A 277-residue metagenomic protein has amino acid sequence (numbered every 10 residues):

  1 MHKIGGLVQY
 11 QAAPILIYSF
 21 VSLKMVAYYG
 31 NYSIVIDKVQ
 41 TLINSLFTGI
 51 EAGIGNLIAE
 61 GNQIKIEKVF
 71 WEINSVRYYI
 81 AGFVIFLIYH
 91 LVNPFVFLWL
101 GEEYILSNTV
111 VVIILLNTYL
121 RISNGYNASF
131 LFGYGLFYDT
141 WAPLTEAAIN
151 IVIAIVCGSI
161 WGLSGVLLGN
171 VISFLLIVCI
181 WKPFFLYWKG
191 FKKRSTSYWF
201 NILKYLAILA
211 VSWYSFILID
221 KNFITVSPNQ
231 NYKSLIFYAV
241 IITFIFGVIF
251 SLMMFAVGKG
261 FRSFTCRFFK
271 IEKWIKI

Functional and structural regions predicted by a protein language model:
I15-D37, K65, E103-T109, L235-Y238: Interfacial/gating helices of multi-pass transporter permease domains
G30, N62-L91, N108-V111, W199 (+1 more regions): Interfacial transmembrane-helix starts/ends
Y32, I36-N74, A128-G133: Helix-loop junctions and terminal segments of transmembrane helices in multi-pass membrane transport/translocation
S33, N74-I88, S164-W188, I202-L206: Short alpha-helical transmembrane segments in multi-pass integral membrane proteins
I88-R121, F191, V226-N231: Interfacial segments at transmembrane-helix termini and the short loops linking adjacent helices
L115-E146, N150, I155-V156: Membrane-interface junctions at transmembrane-helix termini in multi-pass inner-membrane proteins
A147-C179, K193, I217-I241: Membrane-interface helix-loop junctions in multi-pass transport and translocation proteins
K192-K193, F216-I277: Membrane-proximal transmembrane or re-entrant/amphipathic helices at the cytosolic face
